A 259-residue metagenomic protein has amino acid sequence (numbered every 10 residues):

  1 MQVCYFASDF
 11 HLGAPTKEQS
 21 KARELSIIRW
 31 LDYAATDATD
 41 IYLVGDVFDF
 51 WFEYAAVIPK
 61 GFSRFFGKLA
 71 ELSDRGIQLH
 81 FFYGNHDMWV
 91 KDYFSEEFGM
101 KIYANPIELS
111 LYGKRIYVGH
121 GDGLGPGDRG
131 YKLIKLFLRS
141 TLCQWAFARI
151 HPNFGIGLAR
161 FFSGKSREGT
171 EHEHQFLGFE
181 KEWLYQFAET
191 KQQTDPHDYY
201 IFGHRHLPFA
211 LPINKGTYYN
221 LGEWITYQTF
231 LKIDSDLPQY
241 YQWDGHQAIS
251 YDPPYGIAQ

Functional and structural regions predicted by a protein language model:
M1-Y5, L109-Y117, I213-T217: Beta-strand-turn-beta hairpins that frame and shape the catalytic cleft of phosphate-ester-processing enzymes
Q2-V3, A7, L12-L111: Core catalytic region of metal-dependent phosphoesterases/phosphodiesterases, especially metallo-beta-lactamase-like
D9, Y251, G256: Conserved histidine-centered catalytic loops in small-molecule metabolism enzymes
H11-L12, F48-D49, D87, G123-L124 (+2 more regions): Short, solvent-exposed loop/turn segments at secondary-structure junctions
G99-A104, Y117, D122, D128-L138 (+1 more regions): Conserved beta-sheet core of the metallophosphoesterase superfamily
G121-W183: Active-site-proximal loop/helix segment associated with metal-binding centers of metalloenzymes
Y218, A248-S250: Tryptophan-centered short beta-strand motifs
G245-Q247, Y255-Q259: C-terminal regulatory/interaction regions
